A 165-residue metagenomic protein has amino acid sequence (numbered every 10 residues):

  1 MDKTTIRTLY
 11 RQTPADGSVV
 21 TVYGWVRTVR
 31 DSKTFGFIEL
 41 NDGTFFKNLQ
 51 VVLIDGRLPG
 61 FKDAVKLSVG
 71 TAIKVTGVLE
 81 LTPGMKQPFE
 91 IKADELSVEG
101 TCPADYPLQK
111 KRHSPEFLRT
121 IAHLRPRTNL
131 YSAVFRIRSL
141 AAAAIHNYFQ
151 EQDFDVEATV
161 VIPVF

Functional and structural regions predicted by a protein language model:
M1-F165: Class II aminoacyl-tRNA synthetase catalytic cores and aaRS-like
